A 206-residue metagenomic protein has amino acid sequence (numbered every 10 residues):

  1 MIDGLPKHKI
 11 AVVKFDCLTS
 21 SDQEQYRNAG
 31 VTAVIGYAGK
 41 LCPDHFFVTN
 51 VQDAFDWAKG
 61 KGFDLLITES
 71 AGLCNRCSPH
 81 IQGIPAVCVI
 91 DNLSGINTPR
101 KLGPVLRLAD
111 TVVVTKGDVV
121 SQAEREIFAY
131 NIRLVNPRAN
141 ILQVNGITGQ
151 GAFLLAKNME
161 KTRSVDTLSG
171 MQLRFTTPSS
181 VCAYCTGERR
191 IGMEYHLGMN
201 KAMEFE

Functional and structural regions predicted by a protein language model:
M1-I81, G95, G117, Q150: Nucleotide-state-sensitive switch-loop elements of NTP-binding domains
I2-K7, D166-E206: P-loop NTP-binding site
K14, G36, V87-N92, V113-K116 (+1 more regions): Conserved beta-strand segments of the P-loop GTPase G domain that flank and frequently precede/overlap
T19-Q23, N97-G103, E124-N131: Short, glycine/polar-rich helix-capping loops at beta-to-alpha or helix-loop-helix junctions that flank or form
A29-G30, Q82-G83, R107-L108, V135-P137: Short, structured coil segments at secondary-structure junctions
F47-D53, F153-R163, A183-E188: Short, surface-exposed amphipathic charged segments that create phosphate/polyanion-binding patches used for binding
G72-S94, R100-D110: Inter-motif core of Ras-like GTPase G domains
T111, D118-R174: Canonical P-loop GTPase G-domain recognition
